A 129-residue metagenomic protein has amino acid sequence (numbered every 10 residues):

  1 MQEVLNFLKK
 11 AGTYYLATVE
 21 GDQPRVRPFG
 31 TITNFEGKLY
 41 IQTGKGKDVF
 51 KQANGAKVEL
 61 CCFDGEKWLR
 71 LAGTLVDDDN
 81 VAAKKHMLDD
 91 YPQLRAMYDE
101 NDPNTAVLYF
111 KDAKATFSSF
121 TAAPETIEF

Functional and structural regions predicted by a protein language model:
M1-E3: Absolute protein N-terminus
N6-G21, V58-C62: A short, Trp-centered hydrophobic/proline-enriched beta-strand micro-motif
Y15, L39-Y40, R70, T116: General beta-strand recognition
Q23, G37, K67-L69, A123: Short acidic/polar mixed-charge low-complexity motifs
P28-G30, R70: Conserved beta-strand in the GNAT
I32-E66: A short mixed-secondary-structure module that forms the rim of ligand-binding clefts
R70-F129: Charged, gly/pro-rich active-site loop segments
